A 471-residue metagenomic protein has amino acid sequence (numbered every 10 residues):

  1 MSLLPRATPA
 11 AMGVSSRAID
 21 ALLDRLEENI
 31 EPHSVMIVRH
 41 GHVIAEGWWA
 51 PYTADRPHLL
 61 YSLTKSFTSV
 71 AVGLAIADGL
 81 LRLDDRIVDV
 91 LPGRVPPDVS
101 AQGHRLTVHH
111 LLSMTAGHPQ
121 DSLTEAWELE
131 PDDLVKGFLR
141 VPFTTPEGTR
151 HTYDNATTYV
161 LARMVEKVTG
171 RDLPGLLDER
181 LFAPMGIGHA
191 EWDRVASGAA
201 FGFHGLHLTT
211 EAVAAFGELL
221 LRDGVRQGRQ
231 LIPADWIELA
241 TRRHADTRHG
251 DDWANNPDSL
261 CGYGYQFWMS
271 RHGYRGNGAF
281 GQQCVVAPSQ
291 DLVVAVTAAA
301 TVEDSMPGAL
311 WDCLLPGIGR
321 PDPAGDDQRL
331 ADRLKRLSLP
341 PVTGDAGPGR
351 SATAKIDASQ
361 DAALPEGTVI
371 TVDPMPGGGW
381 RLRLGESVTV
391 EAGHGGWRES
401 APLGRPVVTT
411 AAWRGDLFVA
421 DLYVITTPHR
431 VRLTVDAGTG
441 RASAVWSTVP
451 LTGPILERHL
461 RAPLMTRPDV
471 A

Functional and structural regions predicted by a protein language model:
A18-T53, D291-A295: A short, well-structured edge-of-sheet supersecondary motif
G41, H58-D84, L111, L161-V165 (+1 more regions): Active-site SXXK
L59, D78-A116, R140, V168-H204 (+1 more regions): Active-site helix/loop module of the DD-peptidase/beta-lactamase fold, centered on the serine-lysine SxxK catalytic
G117, D121-T152, T158-R194: A small/polar active-site loop signature that marks catalytic segments
T157-M164, H204-V225, Q282-A299: Active-site-proximal alpha-helical segments within enzyme catalytic domains
E238-V294: Active-site Gly/Thr loop motif
G278-S338: Structured C-terminal helix/loop/strand segments within mature extracytoplasmic catalytic/sensor domains
A324-A471: Peripheral terminal and inter-domain segments
